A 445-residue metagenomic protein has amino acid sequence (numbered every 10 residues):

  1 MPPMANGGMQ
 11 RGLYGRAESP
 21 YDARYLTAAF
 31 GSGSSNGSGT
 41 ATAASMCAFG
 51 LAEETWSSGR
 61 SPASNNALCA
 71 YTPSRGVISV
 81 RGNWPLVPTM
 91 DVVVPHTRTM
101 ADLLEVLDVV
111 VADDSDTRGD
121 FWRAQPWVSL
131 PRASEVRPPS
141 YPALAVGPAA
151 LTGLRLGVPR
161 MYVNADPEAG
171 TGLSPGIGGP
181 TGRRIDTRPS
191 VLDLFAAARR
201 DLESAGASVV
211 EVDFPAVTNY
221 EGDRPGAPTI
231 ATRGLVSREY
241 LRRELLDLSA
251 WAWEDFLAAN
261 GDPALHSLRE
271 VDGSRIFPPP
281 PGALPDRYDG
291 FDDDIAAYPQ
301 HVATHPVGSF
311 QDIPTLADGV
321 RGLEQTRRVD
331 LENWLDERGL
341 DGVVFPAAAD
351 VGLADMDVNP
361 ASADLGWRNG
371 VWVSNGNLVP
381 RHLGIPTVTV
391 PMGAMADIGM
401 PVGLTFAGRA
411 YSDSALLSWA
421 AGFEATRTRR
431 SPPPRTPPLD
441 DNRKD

Functional and structural regions predicted by a protein language model:
M1, F30, M46-A48, L104 (+4 more regions): Glycine-rich, small-residue loops and helix-cap segments that act as flexible hinges at active-site edges
M1, S208-N219, P391-G393: Acidic carboxylate-rich catalytic motifs and surrounding loops in phosphoryl-/glycosyl-chemistry enzymes
M1-D91, F121-W127, P159-M161, A165-D166 (+1 more regions): Short glycine/serine-rich loop/turn segments
G7-G15, N219-D247, D357-N359: Charged, often glycine-rich, active-site loop that binds/positions anionic groups
T42-A43, P62, T72, G147-T152 (+5 more regions): Extracellular/periplasmic catalytic domains that process cell-envelope and extracellular macromolecules
C69-D193, R427-D445: A short helix-breaking turn/cap at a secondary-structure junction
P142-A145, I185-D213, A258-A259, V320-G339: Acyltransferase
R199, Y240, L248-W253: Phosphate/diphosphate-binding loops
